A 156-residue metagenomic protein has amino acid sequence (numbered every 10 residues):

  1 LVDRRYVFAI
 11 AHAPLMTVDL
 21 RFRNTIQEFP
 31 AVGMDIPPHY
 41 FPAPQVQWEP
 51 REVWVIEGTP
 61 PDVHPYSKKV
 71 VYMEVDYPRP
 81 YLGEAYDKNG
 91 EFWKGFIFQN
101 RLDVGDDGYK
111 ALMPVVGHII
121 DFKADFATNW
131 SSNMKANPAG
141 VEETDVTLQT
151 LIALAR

Functional and structural regions predicted by a protein language model:
L1-R51, T144-R156: Flexible, processing/modification-adjacent segments and terminal tails in exported/periplasmic/extracellular proteins
L1-V2, A9, Q47-V141: Gly/Pro-enriched, hydrophobic low-complexity segments that function as extracytoplasmic propeptides/linkers
